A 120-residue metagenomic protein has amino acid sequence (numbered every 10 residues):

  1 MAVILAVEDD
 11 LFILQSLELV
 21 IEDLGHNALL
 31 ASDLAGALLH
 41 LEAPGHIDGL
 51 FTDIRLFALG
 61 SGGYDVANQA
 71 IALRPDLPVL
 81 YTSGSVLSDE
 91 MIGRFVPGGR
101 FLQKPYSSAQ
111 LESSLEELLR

Functional and structural regions predicted by a protein language model:
E8: Conserved acidic carboxylate
L11-L30: Two-component/phosphorelay signaling modules centered on CheY-like receiver
L30-G49, F57: Acidic, metal-coordinating helix/loop segments flanking the phosphotransfer/catalytic sites of two-component signaling
E42-G45, Q69-L77, R94: Conserved phosphotransfer cores of two-component systems
D53-N68: Conserved phosphotransfer microenvironments
I92-L102: As written
Y106-L118: C-terminal output helix
